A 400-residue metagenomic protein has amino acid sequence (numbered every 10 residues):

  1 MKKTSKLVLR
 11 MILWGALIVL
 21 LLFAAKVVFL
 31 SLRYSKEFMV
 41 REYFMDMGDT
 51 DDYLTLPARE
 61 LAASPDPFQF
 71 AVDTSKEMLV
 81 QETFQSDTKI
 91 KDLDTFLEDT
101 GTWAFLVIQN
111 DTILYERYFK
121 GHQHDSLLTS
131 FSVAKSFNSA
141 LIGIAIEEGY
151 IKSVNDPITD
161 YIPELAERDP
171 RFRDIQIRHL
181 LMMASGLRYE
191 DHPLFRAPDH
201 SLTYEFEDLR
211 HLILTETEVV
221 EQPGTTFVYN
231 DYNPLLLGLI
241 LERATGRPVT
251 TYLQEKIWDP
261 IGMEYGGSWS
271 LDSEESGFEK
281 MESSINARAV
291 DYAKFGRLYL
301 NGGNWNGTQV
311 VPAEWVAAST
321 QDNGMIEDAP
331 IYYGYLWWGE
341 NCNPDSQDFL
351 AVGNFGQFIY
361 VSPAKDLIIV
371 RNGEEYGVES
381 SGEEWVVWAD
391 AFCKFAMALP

Functional and structural regions predicted by a protein language model:
K2-H122, I151, A396-P400: N-terminal leader/targeting segments and the immediately adjacent pre-domain N-terminus
M11, L22-E42, A351-P400: Structured C-terminal helix/loop/strand segments within mature extracytoplasmic catalytic/sensor domains
D99-T102, S126, N354-F355: Short, small/polar residue-rich loop motifs at catalytic or cofactor-binding pockets
D111, T129-V154, L180, L237-L241 (+1 more regions): Active-site SXXK
T112-R117, T159-D160, L194-P223, R247-S268: Short, charged, amphipathic alpha-helices and their helix-cap/turn boundaries
E148-L187, E218, R243-E282, A287: Active-site helix/loop module of the DD-peptidase/beta-lactamase fold, centered on the serine-lysine SxxK catalytic
N233-I240, M281-W305, Q357-G373: Active-site-proximal alpha-helical segments within enzyme catalytic domains
Y265, S270, A317-V370: Active-site Gly/Thr loop motif
